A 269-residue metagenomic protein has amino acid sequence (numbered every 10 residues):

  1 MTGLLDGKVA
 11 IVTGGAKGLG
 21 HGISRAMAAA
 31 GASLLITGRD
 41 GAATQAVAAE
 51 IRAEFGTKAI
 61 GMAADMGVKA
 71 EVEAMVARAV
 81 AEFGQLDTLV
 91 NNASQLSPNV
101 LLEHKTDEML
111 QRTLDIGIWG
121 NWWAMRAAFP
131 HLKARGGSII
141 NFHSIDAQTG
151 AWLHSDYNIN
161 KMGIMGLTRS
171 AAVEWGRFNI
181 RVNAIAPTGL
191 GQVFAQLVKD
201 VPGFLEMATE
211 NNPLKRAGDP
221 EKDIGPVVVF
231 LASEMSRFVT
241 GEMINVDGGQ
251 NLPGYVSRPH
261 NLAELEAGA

Functional and structural regions predicted by a protein language model:
T2, N99, T240-A269: Short C-terminal tail/terminal secondary-structure segment of NAD(P)H-dependent dehydrogenase/reductase domains
V9, G14-G18, D40: Conserved glycine-rich cofactor-binding loop
E73, L96-Q111, L153-D156, Q196-D200 (+1 more regions): Conserved mid-core segment of classical short-chain dehydrogenase/reductases
A77, I116-A134, A172-V173, R177 (+1 more regions): Amphipathic alpha-helical dimer-interface segment in Rossmann-like NAD(P)H-dependent oxidoreductases
E103-W122, I140, Y157, I164: Catalytic Tyr-X3-Lys loop
M125, N160, T168: Active-site helix of classical SDR
G176, R181, V239-G241: Short, small/polar-rich loop/turn modules that mediate ligand/substrate recognition or access, typified
A184, G203-M235, V239, V246-G248: C-terminal helical subdomain
